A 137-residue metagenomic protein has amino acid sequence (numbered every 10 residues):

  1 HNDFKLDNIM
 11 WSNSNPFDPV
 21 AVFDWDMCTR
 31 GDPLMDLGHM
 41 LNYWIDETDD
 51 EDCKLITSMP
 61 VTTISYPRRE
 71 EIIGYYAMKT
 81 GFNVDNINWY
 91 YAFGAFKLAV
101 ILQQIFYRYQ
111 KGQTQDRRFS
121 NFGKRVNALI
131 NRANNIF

Functional and structural regions predicted by a protein language model:
H1-M35, H39-L41: Active-site acidic catalytic loop and adjacent metal/ATP-binding pocket of ATP-dependent phosphoryl transfer enzymes
M10-A21, L55, T80-D85, F119: Conserved NTP-binding catalytic cores of kinases and kinase-like/nucleotidyltransferase enzymes across multiple kinase
D18, V22-D26, R68-F82, A128-N131: Short amphipathic alpha-helical segments and their helix-coil junctions
T29, I64-R68, R125: A generic short alpha-helical patch detector that favors 3-5-residue windows in or near N-terminal regions
M35-T80, G94-K111: Active-site activation/catalytic loop segments of kinase-like enzymes and analogous catalytic loops in related
F82-G94: All-alpha amphipathic helical-bundle segments outside canonical DNA-binding/catalytic cores that form hydrophobic
V100, Q104-F137: Regulatory N- and C-terminal appendages and interdomain linkers associated with kinase/kinase-like NTP transferase
